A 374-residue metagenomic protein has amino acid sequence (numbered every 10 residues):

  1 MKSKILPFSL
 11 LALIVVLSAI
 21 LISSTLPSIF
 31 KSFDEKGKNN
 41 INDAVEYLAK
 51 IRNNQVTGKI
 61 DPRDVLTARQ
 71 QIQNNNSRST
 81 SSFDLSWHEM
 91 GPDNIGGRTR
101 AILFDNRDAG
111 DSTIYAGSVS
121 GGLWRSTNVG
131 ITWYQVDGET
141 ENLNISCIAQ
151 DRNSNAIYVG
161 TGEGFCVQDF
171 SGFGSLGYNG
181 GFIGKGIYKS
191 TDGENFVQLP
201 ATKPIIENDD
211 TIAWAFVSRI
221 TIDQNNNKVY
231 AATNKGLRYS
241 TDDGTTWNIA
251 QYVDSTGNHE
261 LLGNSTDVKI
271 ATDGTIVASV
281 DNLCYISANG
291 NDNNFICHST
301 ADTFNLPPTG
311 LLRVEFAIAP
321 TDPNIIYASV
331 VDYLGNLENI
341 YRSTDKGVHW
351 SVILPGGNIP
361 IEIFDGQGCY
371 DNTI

Functional and structural regions predicted by a protein language model:
M1-K2: N-terminal secretory signal peptides that target proteins for export/translocation
I5-I374: Extracellular glycan-interacting surfaces
